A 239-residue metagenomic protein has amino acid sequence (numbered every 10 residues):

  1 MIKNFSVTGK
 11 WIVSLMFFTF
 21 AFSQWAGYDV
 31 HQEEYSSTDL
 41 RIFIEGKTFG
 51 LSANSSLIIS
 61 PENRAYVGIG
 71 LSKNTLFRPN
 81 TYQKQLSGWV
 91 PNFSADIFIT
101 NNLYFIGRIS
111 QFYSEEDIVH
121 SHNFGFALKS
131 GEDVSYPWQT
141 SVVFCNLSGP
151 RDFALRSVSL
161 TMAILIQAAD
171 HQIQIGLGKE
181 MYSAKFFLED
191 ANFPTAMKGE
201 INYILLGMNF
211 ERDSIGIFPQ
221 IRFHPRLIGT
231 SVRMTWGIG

Functional and structural regions predicted by a protein language model:
I2-I12: Bacterial N-terminal signal peptides that target proteins for export
F18-A21: N-terminal signal peptide c-region/cleavage motif recognized by signal peptidases
Q24-S60, R64, G70-Q85, C145-F218 (+2 more regions): Outer-membrane beta-barrel transmembrane domain signature
T81-S135: Glycine- and aromatic-enriched membrane insertion/assembly motifs of diderm outer-membrane and organelle channel
S94-D96, N123-K129, T161-L165, L205-N209 (+1 more regions): Outer-membrane beta-barrel architecture
N101, E132-Y136, Q167-D170, E211: Secondary-structure boundary elements
D117-I118, K185-F186, I228-V232: A short, polar/proline- and glycine-enriched secondary-structure boundary/capping micro-motif
L128-S148: Contiguous hydrophobic, core-forming segments of folded domains
